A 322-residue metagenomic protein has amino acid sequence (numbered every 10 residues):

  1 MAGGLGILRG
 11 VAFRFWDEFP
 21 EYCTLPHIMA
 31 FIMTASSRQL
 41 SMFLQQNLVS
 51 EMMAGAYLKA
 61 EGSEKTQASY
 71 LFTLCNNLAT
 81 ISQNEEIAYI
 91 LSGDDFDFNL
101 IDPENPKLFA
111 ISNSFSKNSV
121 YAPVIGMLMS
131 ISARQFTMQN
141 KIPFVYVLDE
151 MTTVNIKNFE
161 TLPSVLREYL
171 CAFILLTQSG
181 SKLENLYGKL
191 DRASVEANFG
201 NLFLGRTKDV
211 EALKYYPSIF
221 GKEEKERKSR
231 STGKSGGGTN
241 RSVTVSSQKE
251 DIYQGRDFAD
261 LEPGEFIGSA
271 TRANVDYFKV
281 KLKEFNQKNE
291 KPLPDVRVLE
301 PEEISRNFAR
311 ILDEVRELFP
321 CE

Functional and structural regions predicted by a protein language model:
M1-C171, A197, R256-Y277, Q287-E322: P-loop NTPase motor domains
P163-V165, Y169-A270: Conserved ATP-driven motor cores of ASCE-family P-loop NTPases powering translocation/secretion/packaging/pilus
K281-E284: N-terminal charged/capping segments associated with class I S-adenosyl-L-methionine
